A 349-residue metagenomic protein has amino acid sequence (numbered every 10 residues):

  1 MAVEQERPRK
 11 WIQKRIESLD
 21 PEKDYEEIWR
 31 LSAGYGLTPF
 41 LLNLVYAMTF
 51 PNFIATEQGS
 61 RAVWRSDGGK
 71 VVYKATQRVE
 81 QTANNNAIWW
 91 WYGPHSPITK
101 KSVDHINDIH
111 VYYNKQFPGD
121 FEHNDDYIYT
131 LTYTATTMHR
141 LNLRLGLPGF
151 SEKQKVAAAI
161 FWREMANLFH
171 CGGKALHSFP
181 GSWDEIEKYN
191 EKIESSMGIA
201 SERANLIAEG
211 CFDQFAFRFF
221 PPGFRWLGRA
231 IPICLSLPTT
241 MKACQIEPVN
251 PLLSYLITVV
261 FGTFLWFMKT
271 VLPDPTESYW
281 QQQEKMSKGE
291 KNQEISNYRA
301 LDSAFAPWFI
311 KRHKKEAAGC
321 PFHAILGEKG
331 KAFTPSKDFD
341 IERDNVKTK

Functional and structural regions predicted by a protein language model:
M1-K349: Mature, function-bearing regions of proteins
